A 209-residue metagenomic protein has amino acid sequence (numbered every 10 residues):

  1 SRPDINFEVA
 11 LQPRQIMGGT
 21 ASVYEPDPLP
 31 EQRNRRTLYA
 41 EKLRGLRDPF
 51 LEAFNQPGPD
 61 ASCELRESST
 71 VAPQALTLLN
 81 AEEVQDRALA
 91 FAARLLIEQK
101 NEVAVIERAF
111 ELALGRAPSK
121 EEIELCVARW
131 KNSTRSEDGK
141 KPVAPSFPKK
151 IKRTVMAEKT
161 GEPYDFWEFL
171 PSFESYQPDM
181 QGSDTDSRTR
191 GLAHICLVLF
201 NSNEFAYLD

Functional and structural regions predicted by a protein language model:
S1-A117, K150-D209: An acidic, gly/pro-interrupted, aromatic-rich
E121-G161: Internal, charge-rich low-complexity segments
